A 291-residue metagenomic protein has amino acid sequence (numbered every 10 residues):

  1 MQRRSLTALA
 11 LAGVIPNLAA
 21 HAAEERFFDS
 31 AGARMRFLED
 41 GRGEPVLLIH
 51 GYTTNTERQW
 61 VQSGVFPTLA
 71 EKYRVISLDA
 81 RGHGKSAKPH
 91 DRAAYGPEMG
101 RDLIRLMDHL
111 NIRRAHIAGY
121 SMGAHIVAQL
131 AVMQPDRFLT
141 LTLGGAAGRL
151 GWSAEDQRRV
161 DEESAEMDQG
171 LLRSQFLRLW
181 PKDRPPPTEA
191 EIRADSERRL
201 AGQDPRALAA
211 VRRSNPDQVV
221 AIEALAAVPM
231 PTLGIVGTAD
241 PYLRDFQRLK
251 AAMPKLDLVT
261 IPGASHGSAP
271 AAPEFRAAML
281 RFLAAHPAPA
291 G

Functional and structural regions predicted by a protein language model:
S5-A22: N-terminal export signals
A33-K85: Conserved HGGG/HGGXW glycine-rich cap/lid loop of the alpha/beta-hydrolase fold
S77-H116: Active-site loop/oxyanion-hole signature of alpha/beta-hydrolase fold enzymes
G119, G123, V127: Gly/Ala-rich beta-loop-alpha elbow adjacent to hydrolase catalytic centers
Q129-V132, T140-G170: Flexible "cap/lid" loop of the alpha/beta hydrolase fold
D195-A221: Hydrophobic, aromatic-rich cap/lid helix
V228, G234-V236: Short beta-strand/loop motif that positions the catalytic acidic residue of the alpha/beta-hydrolase fold
V259-G291: Catalytic active-site module of serine/aspartate enzymes centered on a nucleophile-bearing elbow/loop
